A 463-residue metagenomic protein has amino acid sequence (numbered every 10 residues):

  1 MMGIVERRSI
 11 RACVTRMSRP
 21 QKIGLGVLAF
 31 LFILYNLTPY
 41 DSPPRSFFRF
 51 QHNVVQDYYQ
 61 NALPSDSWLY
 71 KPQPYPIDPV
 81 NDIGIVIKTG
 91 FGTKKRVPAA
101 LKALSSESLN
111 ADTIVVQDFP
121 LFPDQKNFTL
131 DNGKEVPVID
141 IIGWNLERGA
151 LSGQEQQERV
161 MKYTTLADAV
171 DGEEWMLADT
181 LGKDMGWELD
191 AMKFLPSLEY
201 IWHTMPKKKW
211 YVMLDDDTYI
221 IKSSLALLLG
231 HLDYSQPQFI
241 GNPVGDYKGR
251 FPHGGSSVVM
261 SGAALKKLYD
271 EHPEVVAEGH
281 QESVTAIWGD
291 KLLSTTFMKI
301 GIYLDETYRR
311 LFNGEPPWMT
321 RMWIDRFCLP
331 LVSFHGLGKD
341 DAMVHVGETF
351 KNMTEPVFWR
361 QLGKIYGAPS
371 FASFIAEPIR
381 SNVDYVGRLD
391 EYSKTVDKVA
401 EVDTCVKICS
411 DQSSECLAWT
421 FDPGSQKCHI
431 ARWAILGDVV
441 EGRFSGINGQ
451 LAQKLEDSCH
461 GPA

Functional and structural regions predicted by a protein language model:
G3-A62, T285, K291, T296-A463: C-terminal catalytic/acceptor-binding lobe
S67-Y70, G92-L104: Short, well-formed alpha-helical segments that are part of the catalytic scaffolds of diverse glycosyltransferases
I77-V80, A99-D112: Short, acidic, metal-binding catalytic loop of nucleotide-sugar glycosyltransferases
G84-G92: A conserved hydrophobic helix/loop-capping motif in glycosyltransferases and polysaccharide synthases
D118-K208: Active-site-proximal specificity loops/subdomain of glycosyltransferases
Y211: Short aromatic/hydrophobic "clamp" motif used to bind/position activated sugar donors
L214-D216: Active-site acidic Asp-centered loop
T218-T295, K299, L362: Conserved catalytic core of nucleotide-sugar-dependent glycosyltransferases
